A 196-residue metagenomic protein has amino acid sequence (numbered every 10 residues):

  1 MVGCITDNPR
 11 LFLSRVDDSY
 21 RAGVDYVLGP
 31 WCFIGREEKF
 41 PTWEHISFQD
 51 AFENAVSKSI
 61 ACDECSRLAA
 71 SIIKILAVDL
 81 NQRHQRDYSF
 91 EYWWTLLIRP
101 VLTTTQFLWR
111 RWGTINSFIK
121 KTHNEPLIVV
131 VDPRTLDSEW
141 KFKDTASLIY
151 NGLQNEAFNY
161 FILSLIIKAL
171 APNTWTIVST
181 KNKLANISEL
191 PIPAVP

Functional and structural regions predicted by a protein language model:
M1-P196: Catalytic-core helical/loop segments in enzymes performing group transfer/polymerization on anionic/lipid-linked
